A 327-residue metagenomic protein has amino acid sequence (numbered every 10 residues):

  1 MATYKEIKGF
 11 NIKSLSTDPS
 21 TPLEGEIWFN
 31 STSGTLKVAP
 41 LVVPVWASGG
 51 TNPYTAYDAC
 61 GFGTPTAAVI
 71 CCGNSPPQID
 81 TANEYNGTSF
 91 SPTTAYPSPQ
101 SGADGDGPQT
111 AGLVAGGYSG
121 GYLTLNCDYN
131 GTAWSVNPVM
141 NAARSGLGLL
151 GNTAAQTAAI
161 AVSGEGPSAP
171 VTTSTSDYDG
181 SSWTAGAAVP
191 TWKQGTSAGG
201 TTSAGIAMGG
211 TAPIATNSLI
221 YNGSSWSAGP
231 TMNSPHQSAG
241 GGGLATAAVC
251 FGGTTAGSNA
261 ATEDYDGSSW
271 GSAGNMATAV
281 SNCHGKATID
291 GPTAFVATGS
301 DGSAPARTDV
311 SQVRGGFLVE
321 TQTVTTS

Functional and structural regions predicted by a protein language model:
M1-S327: Polar, enzyme-active/binding microenvironments
